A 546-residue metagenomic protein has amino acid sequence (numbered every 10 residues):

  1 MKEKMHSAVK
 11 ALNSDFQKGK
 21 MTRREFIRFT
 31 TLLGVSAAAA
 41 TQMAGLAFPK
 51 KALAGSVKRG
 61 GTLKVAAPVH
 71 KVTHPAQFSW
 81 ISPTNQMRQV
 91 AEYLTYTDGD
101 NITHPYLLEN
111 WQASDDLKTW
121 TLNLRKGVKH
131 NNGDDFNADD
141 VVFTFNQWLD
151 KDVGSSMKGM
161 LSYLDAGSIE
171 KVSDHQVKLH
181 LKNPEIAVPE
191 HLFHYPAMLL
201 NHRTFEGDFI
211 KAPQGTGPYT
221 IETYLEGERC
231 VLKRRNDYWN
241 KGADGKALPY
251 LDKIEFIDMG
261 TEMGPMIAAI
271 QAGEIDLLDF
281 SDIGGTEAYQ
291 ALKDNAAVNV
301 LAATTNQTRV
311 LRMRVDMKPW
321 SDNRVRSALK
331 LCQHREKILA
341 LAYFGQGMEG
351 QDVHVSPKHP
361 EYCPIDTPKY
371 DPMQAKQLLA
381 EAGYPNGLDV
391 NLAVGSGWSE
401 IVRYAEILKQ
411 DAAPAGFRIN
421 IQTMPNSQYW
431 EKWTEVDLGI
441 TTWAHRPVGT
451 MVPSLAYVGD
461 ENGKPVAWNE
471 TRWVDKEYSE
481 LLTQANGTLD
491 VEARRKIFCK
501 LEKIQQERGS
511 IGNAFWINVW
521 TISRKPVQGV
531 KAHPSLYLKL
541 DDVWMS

Functional and structural regions predicted by a protein language model:
M1-E25, K50-K51: N-terminal secretory signal peptides
F29-K50, L225-R229, R234, L301 (+4 more regions): Detector for C-terminal structural segments
A66-D115, N146, Q214: N-terminal lobe/hinge region of extracytoplasmic solute-binding protein
V72, D98-I102, L192-E255, G264 (+2 more regions): Gly/Pro-rich hinge or "lid" segments in bacterial periplasmic/extracellular proteins
E109-G154, V172, K178, A269 (+1 more regions): Aromatic- and charge-enriched surface segment that lines or borders ligand/interaction sites
N123, M157-H202, P218-L225: Surface-exposed binding/hinge segments that line and control ligand-binding clefts or catalytic entry sites
Y219, Q346-E381, S396-R403: Structural transition elements
W239-A288, R418-N420: Ligand-site clamp/hinge motif
